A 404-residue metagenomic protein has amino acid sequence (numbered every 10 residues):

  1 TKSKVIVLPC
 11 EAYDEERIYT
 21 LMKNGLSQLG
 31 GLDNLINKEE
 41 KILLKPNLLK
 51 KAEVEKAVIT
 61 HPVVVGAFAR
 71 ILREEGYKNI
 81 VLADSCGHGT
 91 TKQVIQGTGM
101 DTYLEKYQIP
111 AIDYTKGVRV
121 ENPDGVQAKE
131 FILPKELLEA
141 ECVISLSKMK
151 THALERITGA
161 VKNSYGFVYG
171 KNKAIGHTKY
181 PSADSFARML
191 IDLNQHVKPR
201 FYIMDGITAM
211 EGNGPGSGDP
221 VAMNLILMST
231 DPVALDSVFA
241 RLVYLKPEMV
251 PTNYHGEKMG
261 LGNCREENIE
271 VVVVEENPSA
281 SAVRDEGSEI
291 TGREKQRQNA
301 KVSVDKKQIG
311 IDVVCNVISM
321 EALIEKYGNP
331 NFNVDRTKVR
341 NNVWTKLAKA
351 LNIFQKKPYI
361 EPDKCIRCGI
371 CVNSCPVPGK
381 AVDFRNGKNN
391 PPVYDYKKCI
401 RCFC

Functional and structural regions predicted by a protein language model:
T1-S279, K295, N299-P362, I366 (+3 more regions): N-terminal and secondary-structure boundary signal
S281-G287, T291: Ser/Thr/Pro/Gly-rich low-complexity, intrinsically disordered segments
E289-I290, Q308, C399: Generic short N-terminal amphipathic or hydrophobic helices
Y396-C404: Short Fe-S-cluster ligation motifs
